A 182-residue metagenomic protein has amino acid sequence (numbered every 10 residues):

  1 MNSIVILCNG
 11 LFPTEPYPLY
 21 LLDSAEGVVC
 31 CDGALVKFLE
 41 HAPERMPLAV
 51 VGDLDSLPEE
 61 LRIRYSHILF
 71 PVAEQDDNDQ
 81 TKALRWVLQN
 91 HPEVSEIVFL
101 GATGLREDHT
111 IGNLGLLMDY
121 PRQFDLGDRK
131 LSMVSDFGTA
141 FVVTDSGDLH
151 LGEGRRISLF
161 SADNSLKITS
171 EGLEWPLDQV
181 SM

Functional and structural regions predicted by a protein language model:
M1-R62: N-terminal beta-strand-loop-alpha-helix module at the start of alpha/beta ligand-binding or catalytic domains
T14-E15, N78-T81, R106-T110: Short glycine/serine/threonine-rich phosphate/pyrophosphate-binding segments that cradle anionic phosphate groups
Y20-A25, P43-M46, L114-M118, D148-L149 (+1 more regions): Short, solvent-exposed amphipathic alpha-helical segments in soluble enzyme and RNA/protein-processing domains
Y65-P92: Short phosphate-binding loop-to-helix
H67-V72, F124, R129-L131, G154-S158 (+1 more regions): A glycine-rich helix N-cap at a beta->alpha junction
E96-D148: Anionic-ligand-binding alpha/beta catalytic cores of soluble enzymes and soluble regulatory domains that recognize
D136, V142-M182: Long, charged alpha-helical interface segments
